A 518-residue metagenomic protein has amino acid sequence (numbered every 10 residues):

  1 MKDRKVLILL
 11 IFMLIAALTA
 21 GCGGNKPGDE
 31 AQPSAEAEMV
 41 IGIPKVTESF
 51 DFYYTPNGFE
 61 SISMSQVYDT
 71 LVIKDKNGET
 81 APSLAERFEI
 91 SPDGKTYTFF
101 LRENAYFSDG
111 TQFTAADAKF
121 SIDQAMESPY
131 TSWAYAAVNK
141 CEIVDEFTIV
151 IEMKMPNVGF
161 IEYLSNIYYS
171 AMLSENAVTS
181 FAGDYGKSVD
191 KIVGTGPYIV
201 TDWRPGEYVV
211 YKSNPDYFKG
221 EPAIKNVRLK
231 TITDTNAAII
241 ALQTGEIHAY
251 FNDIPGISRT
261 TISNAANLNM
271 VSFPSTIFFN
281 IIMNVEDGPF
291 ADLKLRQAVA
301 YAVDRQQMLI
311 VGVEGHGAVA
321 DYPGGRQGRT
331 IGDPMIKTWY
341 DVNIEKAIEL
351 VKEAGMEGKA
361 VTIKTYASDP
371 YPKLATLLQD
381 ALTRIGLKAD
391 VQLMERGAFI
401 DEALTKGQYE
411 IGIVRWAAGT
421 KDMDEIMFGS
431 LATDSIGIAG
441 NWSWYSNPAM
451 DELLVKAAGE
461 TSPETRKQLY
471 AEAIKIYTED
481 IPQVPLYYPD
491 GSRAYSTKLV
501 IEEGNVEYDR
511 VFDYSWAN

Functional and structural regions predicted by a protein language model:
G42-P92, D123, V193-G194: N-terminal lobe/hinge region of extracytoplasmic solute-binding protein
D75-E79, N166-P222, N226, E345 (+1 more regions): Gly/Pro-rich hinge or "lid" segments in bacterial periplasmic/extracellular proteins
E89, D93, A134-V178: Surface-exposed binding/hinge segments that line and control ligand-binding clefts or catalytic entry sites
N214-T260, K388: Ligand-site clamp/hinge motif
T261, E286, F290-R329, K373-L374 (+1 more regions): Periplasmic-binding protein-like
A318-E353, P370-Y371: Structural transition elements
K388-F399, T405, F428-T497, N518: Extracytoplasmic/peripheral linker and loop segments enriched in polar/acidic and small residues with frequent Thr/Pro
R493-N518: Long beta-strand-rich cores associated with HINT superfamily self-processing modules
